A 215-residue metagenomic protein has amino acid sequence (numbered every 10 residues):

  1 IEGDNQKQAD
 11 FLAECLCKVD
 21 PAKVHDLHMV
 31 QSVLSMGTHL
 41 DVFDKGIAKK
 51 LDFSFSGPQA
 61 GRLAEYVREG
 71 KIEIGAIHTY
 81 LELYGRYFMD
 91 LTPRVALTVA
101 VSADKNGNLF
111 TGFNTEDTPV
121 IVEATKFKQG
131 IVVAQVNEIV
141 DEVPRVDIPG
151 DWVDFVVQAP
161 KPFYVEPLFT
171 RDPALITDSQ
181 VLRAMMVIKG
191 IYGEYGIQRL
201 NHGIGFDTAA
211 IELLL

Functional and structural regions predicted by a protein language model:
I1-L215: Conserved alpha/beta enzyme-core scaffold
